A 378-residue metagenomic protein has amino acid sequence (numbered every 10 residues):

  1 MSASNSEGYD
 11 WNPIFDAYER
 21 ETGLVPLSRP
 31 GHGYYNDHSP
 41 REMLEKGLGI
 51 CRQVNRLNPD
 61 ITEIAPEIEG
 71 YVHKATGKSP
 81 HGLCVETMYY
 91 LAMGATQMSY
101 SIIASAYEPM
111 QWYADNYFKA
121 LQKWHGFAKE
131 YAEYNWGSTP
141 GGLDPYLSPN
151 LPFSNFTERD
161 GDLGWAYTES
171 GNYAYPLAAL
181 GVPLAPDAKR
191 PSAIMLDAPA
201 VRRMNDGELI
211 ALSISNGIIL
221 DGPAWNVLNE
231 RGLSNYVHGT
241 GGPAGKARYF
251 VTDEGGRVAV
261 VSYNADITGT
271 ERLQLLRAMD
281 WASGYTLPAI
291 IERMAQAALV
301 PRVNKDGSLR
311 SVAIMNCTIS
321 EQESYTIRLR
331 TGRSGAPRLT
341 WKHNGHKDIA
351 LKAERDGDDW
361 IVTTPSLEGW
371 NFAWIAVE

Functional and structural regions predicted by a protein language model:
M1-I214, G222-T270, I361: Glycan-processing catalytic domains of CAZymes
Y131-L151, Y285-S320: Surface beta-strand/loop "capping" patches
A211, A247-T252, L299-V303, I349-R355: Short, exposed beta-strand/loop patches in secreted or surface proteins that constitute
G217, D356-E378: C-terminal beta-strand-rich structural cap/linker in extracellular carbohydrate-active enzymes
A259-I290: Catalytic cores of secreted or luminal carbohydrate-active enzymes
A259-V261, R310-I314, D358-P365: Generic recognition of long tandem-repeat/solenoid scaffolds
C317-G335: Surface-exposed beta-strand/loop patches in extracellular or lumenal glycoproteins
L339-W360: Solvent-exposed beta-strand/loop surfaces of large extracellular or lumenal domains
